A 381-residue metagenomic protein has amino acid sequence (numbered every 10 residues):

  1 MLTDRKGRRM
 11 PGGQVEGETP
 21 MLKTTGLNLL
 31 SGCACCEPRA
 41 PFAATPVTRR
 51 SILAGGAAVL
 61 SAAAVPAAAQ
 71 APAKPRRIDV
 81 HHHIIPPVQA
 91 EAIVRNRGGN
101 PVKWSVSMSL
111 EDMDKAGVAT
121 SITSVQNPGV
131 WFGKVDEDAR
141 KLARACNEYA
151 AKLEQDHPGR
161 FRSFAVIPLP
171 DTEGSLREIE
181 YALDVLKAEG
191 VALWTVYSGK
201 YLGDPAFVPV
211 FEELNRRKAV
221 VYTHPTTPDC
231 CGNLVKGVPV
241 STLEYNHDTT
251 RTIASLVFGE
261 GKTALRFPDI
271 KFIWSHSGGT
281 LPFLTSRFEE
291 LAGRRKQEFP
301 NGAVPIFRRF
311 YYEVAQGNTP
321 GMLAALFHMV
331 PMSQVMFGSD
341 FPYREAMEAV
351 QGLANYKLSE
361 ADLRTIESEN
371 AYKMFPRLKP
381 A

Functional and structural regions predicted by a protein language model:
R5-P20: Short, Lys/Arg-enriched N-terminal segments with co-localized hydrophobic residues within the first ~10-30 amino acids
G17, L22-A63, A71-R76, V80 (+8 more regions): Mid-to-C-terminal alpha-helical segments outside catalytic/metal-binding sites
I78-V80, S121-T123, S163-A165, V191-L193 (+4 more regions): Hydrophobic faces of well-ordered beta-strands that scaffold small-molecule active sites in alpha/beta enzyme cores
H83, T226-T227, F258, G278 (+1 more regions): Catalytic metal-binding/acid-base residues of hydrolase active sites
V102-K103, W131, L169-S175, S198-P205 (+3 more regions): Acidic-and-aromatic substrate-binding clefts and catalytic sites of carbohydrate-active enzymes
K103, R251, R295-A324: Aromatic-anchored helix/helix-loop segment that forms the rim or "lid" of small-molecule/cofactor binding pockets
V125-I253: Active-site gating/metal-coordination segments in enzymes
I270-A303: Aromatic-lined glycan-binding groove of carbohydrate-active enzymes
